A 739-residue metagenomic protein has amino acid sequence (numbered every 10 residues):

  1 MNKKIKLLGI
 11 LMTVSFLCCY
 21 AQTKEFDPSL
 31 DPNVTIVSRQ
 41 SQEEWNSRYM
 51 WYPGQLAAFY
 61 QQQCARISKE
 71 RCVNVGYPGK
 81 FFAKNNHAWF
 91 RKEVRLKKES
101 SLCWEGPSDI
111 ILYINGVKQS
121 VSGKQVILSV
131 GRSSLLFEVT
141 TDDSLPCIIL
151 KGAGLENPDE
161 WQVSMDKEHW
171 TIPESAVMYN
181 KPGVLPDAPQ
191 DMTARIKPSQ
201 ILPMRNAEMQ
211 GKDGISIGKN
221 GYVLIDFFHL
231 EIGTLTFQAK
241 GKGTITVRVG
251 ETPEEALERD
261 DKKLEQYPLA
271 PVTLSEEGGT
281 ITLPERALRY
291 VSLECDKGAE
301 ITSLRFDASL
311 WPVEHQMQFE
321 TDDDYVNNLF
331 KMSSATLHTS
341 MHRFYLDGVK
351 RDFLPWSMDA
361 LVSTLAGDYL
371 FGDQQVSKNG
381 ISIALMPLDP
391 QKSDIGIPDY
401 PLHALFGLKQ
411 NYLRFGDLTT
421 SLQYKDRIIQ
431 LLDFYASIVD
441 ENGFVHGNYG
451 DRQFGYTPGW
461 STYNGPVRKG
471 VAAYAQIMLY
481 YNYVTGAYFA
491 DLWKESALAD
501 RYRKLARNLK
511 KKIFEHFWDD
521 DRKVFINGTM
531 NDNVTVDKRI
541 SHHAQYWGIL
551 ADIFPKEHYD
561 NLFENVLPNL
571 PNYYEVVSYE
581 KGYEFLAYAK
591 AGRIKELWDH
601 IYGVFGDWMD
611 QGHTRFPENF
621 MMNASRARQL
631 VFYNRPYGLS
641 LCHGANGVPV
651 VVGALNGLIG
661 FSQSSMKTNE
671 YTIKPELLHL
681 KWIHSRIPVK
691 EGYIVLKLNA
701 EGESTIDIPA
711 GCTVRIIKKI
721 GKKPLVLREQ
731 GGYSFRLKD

Functional and structural regions predicted by a protein language model:
M1-T23: Bacterial Sec-dependent N-terminal signal peptides
T23-R343, Q375-V376, G447: Extracellular/oxidizing-compartment recognition motifs
A256, R305, P312-M332, L337-T339 (+7 more regions): Active-site acid/base region of carbohydrate-active enzymes
V362-F371, A404-T420, I477-S496, Y546-K556 (+2 more regions): Well-ordered alpha-helical scaffold segments within catalytic/enzyme domains
N531-V536, L567-E575, G603-M609: Solenoid-like repeat scaffolds
R539-Q545, E575-K581, G702: Generic helix N-cap/helix-start motif at coil->alpha-helix transitions
Y559-L567, W598: Alpha-helical repeat scaffolds
D599-D739: Non-catalytic C-terminal accessory modules of carbohydrate-active enzymes
